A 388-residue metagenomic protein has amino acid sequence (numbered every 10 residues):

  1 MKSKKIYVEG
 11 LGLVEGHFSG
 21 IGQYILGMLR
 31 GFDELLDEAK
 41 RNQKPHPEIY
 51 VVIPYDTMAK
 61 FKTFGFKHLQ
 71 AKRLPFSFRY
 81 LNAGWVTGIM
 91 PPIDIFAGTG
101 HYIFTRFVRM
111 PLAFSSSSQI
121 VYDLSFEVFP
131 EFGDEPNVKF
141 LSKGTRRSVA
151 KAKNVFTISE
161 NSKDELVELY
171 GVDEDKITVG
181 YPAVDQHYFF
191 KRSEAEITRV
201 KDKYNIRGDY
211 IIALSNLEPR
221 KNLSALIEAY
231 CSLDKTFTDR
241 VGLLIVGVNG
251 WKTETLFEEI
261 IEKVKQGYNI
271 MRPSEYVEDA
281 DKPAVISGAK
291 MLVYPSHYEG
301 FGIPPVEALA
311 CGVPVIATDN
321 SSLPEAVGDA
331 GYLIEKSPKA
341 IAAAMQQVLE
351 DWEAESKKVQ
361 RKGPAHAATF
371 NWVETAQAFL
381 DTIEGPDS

Functional and structural regions predicted by a protein language model:
M1-S388: Carbohydrate transferase catalytic cores enriched for Leloir-type hexosyltransferases
